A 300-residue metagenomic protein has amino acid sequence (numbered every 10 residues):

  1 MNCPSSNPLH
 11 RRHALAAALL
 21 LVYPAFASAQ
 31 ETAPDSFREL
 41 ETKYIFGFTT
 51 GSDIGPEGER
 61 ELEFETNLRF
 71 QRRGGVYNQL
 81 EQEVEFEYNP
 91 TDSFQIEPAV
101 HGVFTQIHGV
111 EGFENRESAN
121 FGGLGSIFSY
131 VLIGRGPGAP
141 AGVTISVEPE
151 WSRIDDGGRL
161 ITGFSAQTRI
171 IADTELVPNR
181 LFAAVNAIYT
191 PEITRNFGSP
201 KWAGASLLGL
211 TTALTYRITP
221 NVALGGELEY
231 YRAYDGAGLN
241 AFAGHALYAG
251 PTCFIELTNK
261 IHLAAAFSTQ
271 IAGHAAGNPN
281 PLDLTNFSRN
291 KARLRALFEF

Functional and structural regions predicted by a protein language model:
N2-L15: Bacterial N-terminal signal peptides that target proteins for export
N2-S5, A27, F267: Intrinsically disordered, low-complexity segments enriched in Ser/Pro/Gly/Ala and basic residues
S6-L9, F26, N78: A composition/secondary-structure signal for short, hydrophobic, low-basic-content segments with alpha-helix propensity
L15-A16, L210: Generic structural signal for hydrophobic residues
V22-P24: N-terminal signal peptide c-region/cleavage motif recognized by signal peptidases
Q30-F300: Transmembrane beta-barrel domains of Gram-negative outer membranes and organellar outer membranes
